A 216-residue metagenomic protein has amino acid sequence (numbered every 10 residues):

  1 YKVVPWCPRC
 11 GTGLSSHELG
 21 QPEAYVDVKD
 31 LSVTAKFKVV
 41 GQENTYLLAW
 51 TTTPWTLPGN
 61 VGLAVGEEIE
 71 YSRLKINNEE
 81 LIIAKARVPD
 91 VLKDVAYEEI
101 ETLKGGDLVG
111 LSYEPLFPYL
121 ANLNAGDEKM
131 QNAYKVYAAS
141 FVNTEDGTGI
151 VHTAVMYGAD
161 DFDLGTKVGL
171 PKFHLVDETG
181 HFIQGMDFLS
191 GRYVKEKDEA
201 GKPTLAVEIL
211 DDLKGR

Functional and structural regions predicted by a protein language model:
Y1-Y71, M186: Active-site neighborhoods of enzyme catalytic cores
N44-L48, T52-R216: Non-cofactor substrate-recognition interfaces
